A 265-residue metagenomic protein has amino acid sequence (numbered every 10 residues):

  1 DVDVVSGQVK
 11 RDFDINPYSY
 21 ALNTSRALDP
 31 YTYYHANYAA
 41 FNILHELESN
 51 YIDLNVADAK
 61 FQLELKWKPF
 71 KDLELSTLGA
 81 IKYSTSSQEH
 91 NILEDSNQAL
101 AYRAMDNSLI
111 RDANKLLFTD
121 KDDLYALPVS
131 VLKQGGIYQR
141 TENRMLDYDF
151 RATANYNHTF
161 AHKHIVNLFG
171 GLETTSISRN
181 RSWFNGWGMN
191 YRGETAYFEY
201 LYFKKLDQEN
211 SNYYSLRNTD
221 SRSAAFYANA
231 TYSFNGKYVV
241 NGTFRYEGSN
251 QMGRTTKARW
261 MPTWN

Functional and structural regions predicted by a protein language model:
D1-D58, L78, K82-A224, Q251: Surface-exposed loop/interface segments of Gram-negative outer-membrane beta-barrel transport/assembly proteins
N55-V56, Q62-A80: Charge-patterned, long linear interaction tracts outside catalytic cores
F61-W67, F150-Y156, G170, A228-Y232 (+1 more regions): Residues on the lipid-exposed face of transmembrane beta-strands in outer-membrane beta-barrel proteins
K68-F70, T159-K163, N235: Outer-membrane beta-barrel channels and translocator barrels
D72-L75, H164, K237-V240: Repeated loop/turn-to-beta-strand initiation elements of outer-membrane beta-barrel proteins
V240-S249: Transmembrane beta-strand segments that form the barrel wall of outer-membrane beta-barrel proteins
N250-T256: Solvent-exposed loop/turn segments connecting transmembrane beta-strands in outer-membrane beta-barrel proteins
R259-N265: Feature captures outer-membrane beta-barrel proteins of Gram-negative bacteria and organelles
